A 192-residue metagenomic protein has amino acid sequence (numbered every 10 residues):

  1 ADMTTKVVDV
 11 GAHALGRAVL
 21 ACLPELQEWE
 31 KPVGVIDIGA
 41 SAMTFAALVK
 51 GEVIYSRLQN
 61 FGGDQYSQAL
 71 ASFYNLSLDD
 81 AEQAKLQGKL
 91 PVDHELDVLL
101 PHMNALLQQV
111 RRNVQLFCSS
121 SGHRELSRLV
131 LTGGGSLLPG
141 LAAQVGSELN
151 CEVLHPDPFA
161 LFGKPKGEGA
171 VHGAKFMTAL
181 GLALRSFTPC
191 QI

Functional and structural regions predicted by a protein language model:
A1-I192: Hydrophobic/aromatic-enriched cytosolic interaction surfaces used to assemble or bind macromolecules
